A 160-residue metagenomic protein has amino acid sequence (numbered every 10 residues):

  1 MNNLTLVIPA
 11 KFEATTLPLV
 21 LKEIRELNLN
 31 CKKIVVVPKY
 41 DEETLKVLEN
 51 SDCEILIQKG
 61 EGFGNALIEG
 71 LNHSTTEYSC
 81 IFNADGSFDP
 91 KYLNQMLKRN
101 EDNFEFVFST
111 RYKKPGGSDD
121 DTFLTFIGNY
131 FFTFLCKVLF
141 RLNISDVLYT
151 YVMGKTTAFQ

Functional and structural regions predicted by a protein language model:
N3-T5, K32: Cell-envelope/extracellular polymer assembly enzymes that use nucleotide-activated donors
I8-L21, K39: Active-site beta-to-alpha loop of glycosyltransferases that engages the nucleotide-sugar donor
L17, I24, G70, D85 (+1 more regions): Residue-level signature of catalytic and energy-coupling elements of molecular machines, predominantly ATP/GTP-dependent
K22-C31: Short, acidic, metal-binding catalytic loop of nucleotide-sugar glycosyltransferases
L29, N50-D52: Short, structured coil segments at secondary-structure junctions
V37-L45: A conserved acidic beta->alpha catalytic loop
K59-E61, N65-N72, Y78, P90-Q160: Acceptor/aglycone-binding surface of glycosyltransferases and processive sugar-polymer synthases
E77-S87: Short beta-strand-to-loop acidic/aromatic patch adjacent to the donor-nucleotide binding site
